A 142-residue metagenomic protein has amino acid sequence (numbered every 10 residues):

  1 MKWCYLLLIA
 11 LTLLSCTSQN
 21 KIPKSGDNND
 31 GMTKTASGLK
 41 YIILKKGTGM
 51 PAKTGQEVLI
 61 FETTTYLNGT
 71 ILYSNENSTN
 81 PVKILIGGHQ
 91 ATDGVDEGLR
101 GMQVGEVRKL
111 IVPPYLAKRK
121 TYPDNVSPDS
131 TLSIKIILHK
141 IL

Functional and structural regions predicted by a protein language model:
W3-L6, L14-L142: Cross-family detector of peptidyl-prolyl cis-trans isomerase
